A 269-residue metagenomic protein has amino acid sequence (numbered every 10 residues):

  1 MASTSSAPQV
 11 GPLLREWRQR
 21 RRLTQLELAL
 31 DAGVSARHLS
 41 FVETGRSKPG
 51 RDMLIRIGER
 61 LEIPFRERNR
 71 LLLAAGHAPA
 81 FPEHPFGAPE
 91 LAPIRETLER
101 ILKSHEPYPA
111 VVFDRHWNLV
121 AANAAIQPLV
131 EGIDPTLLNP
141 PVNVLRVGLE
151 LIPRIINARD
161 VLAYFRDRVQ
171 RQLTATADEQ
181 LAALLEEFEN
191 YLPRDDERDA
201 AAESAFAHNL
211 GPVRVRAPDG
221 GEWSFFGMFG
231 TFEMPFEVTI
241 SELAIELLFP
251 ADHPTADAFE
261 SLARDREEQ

Functional and structural regions predicted by a protein language model:
M1-R21: A short, Lys/Arg-rich alpha-helix, primarily the initiator
L14, L28-A29, L39-V42: Conserved hydrophobic/aromatic packing and binding residues within compact polymer-binding modules
Q19, L30, E59: Alpha-helical residues within the helix-turn-helix
G33-K48, G58: Recognition helix of helix-turn-helix/homeodomain-like DNA-binding domains that insert into the DNA major groove
D52-I55, E59-L91: Short amphipathic recognition helices of helix-turn-helix/homeodomain-type DNA-binding modules
E90-L91, T97-P107, F113, V120-E268: Hydrophobic protein-protein interaction segments
